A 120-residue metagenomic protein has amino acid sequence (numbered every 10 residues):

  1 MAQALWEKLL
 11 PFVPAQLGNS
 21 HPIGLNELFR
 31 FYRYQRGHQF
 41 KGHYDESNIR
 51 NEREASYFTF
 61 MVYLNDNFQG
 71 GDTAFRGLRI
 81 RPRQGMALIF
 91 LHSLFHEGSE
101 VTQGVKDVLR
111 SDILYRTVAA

Functional and structural regions predicted by a protein language model:
M1-A87, S93, G98-A120: Fe(II)/2-oxoglutarate oxygenase catalytic core
